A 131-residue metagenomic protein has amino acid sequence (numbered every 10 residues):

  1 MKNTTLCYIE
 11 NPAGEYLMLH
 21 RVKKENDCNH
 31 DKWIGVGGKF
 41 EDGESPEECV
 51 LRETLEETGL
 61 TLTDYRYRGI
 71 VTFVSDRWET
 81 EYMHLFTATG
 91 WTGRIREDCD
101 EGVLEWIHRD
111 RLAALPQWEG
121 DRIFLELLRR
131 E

Functional and structural regions predicted by a protein language model:
M1-K2, N11, D27-C28, W78-T80 (+1 more regions): A generic fold-level signal
M1-M18, K39-F40: Conserved N-terminal beta-strand and adjoining loop/helix that marks the start of the Nudix/MutT-like hydrolase domain
I9-N11, H20-R21, T87-G90: Residue-level signal for short segments within beta-strands and strand-turn junctions of well-structured beta-sheet
Y16-R52, E56: Conserved Nudix-box catalytic region and its N-terminal flanking loop in Nudix hydrolases and closely related
F40-T63, F73-L127: Unchanged
R130-E131: C-terminal regulatory/oligomerization modules of transcriptional regulators
